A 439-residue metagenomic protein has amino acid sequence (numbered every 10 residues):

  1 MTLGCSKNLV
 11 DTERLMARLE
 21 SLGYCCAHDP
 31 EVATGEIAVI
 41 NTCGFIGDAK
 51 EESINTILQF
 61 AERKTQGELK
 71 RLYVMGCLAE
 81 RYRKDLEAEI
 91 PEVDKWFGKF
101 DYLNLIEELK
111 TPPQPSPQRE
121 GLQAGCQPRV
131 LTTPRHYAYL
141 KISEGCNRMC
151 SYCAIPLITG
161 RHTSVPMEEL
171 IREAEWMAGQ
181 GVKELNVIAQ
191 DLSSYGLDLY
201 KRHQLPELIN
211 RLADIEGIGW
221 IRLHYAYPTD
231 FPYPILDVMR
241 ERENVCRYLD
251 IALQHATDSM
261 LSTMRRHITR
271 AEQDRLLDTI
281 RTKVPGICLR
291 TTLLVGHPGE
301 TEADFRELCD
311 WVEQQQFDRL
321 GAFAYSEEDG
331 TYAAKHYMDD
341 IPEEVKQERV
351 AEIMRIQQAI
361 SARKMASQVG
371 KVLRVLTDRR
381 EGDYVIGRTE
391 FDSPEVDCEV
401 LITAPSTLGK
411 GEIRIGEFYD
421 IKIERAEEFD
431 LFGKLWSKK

Functional and structural regions predicted by a protein language model:
M1-Y195, P234, L249, A271-T282 (+5 more regions): Proteins enriched for Cys/Gly/acidic motifs involved in redox and nucleic-acid/cofactor modification
K70-G76, R81, G179-F305, E313: Conserved SAM/AdoMet-binding glycine-rich loop
L131, D237-E241, L253, M365-S367 (+2 more regions): Replace "in large, NTP-powered and nucleic-acid-processing enzymes" with "in large, NTP-powered factors and other
T133-H136, C146-R148, V245, H255 (+6 more regions): Short flexible coil/turn linkers enriched for glycine and charged/polar residues that connect secondary-structure
C150, L170, V187, L223 (+7 more regions): Conserved, mostly hydrophobic/aromatic
A189, Y225, L253-H255, T291-V295 (+5 more regions): Active-site proximal loops enriched in glycine and acidic residues that flank catalytic Cys/His/Asp and coordinate
I218, C246-Y248, V284, C288-R290 (+5 more regions): Active-site lining segments that contact anionic ligands and/or coordinate catalytic metals
A333-K439: Terminal RNA-binding accessory module
